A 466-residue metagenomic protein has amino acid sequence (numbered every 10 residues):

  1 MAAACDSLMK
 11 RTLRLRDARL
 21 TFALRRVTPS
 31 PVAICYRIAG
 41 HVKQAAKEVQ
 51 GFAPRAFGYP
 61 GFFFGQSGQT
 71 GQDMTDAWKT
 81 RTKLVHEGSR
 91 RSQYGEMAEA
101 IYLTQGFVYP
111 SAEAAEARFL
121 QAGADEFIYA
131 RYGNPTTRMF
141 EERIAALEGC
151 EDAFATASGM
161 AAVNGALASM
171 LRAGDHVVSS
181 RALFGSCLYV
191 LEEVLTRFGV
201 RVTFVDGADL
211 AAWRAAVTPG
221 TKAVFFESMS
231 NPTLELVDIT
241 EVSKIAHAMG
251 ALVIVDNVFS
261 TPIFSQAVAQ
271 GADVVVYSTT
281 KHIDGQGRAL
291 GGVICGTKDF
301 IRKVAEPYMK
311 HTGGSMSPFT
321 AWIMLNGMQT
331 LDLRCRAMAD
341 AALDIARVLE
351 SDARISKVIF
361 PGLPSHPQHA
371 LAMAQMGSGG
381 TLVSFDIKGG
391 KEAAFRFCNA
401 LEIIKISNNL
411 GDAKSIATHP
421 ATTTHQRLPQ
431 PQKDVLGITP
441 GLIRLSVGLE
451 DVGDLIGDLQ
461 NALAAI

Functional and structural regions predicted by a protein language model:
D6, A18, A23, V42 (+2 more regions): Short hydrophobic alpha-helical segments enriched in small aliphatic residues
P54-D73: Short, Lys/Arg-enriched N-terminal segments with co-localized hydrophobic residues within the first ~10-30 amino acids
Q69, E192, R201, A215 (+4 more regions): PLP-dependent enzyme catalytic core of the Aspartate aminotransferase-like
T75, L84-Q93, D152-R354, I359: Conserved PLP-enzyme active-site core in the AAT-like
T75-N134, E142: N-terminal "arm"/small-domain region of PLP-dependent enzymes with the aminotransferase-like
S111-A161, S186-E193: Conserved N-terminal alpha-helix of the aminotransferase class I/II PLP-enzyme fold
I355-I443, V447: Conserved C-terminal alpha-helix-loop-beta "cap" of PLP-dependent enzymes that closes/shapes the active-site mouth
